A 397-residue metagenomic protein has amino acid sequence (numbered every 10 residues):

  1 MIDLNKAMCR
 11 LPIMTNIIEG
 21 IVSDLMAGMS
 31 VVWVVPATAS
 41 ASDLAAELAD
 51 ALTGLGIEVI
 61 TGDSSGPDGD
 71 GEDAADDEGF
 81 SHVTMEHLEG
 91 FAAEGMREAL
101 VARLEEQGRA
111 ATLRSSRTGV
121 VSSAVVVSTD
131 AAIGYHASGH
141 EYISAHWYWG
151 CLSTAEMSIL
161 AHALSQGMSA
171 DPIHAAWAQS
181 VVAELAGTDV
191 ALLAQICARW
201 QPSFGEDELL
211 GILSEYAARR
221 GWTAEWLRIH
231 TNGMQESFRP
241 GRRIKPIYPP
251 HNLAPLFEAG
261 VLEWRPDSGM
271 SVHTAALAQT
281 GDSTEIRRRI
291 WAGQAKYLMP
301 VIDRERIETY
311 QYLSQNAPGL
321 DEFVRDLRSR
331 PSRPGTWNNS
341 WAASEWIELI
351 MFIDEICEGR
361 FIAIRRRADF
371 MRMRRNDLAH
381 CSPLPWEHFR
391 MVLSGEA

Functional and structural regions predicted by a protein language model:
M1-D3: Charged, amphipathic alpha-helical linker segments immediately N-terminal to NTP-binding catalytic cores
N5-A39, D70-S81, A92-A397: Amphipathic alpha-helical interface elements
S42-G56: P-loop NTPase Walker A phosphate-binding motif
I57-V59, S123-A124: Hydrophobic anchor at the start of a short beta-strand that flanks the dinucleotide cofactor-binding loop
E58-A74: Short glycine-rich substrate-engagement loop in P-loop NTPases that contacts/grips substrate
V83-M85: Conserved beta-strand positions
H87-E89: Conserved Walker B
